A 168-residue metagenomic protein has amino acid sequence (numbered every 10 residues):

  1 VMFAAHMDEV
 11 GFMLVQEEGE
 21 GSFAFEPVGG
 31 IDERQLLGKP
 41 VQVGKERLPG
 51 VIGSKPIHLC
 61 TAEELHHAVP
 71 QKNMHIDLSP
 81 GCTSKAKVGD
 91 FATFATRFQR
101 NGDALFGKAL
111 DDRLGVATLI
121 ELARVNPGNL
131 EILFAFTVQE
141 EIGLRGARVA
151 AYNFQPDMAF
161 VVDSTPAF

Functional and structural regions predicted by a protein language model:
V1-F168: N-terminal hydrophobic/helix-forming segments and targeting peptides
